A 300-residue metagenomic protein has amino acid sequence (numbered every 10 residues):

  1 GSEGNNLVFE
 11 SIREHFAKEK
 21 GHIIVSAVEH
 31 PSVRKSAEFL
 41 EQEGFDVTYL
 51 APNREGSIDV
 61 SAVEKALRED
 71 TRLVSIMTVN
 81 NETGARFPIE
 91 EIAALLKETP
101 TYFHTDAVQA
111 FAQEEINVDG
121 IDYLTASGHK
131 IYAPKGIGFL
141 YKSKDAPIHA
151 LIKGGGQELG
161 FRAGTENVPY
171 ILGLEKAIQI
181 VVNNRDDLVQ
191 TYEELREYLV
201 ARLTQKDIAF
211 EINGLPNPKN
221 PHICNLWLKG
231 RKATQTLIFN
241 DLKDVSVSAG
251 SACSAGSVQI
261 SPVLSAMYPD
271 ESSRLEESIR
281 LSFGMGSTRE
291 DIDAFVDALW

Functional and structural regions predicted by a protein language model:
G1-W300: Pyridoxal 5′-phosphate
